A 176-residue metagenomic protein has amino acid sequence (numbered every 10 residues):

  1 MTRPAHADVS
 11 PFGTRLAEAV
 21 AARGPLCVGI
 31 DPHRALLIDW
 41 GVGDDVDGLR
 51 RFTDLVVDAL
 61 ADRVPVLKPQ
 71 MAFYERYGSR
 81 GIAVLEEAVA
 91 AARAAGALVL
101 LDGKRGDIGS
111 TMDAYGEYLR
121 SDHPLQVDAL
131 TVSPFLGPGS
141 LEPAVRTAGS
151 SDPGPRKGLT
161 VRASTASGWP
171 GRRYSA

Functional and structural regions predicted by a protein language model:
T2-P69, E75-E87, R93-A94, L98-L100 (+1 more regions): Conserved N-terminal beta1-alpha1 strand-loop-helix module at the mouth
L16, V57, L85-V89, G116 (+2 more regions): Short amphipathic alpha-helical segments and helix-helix/interface helices
A22, R34, G103, D107-A176: Conserved anion-binding
F73-R76, R105-D107: Short histidine/acidic/glycine/proline-rich micro-motifs that form metal- and phosphate-coordinating active-site loops
A91-R93, L98, V127-D128, S133: Short, acidic/small-residue loops that bind anionic groups at enzyme active sites
